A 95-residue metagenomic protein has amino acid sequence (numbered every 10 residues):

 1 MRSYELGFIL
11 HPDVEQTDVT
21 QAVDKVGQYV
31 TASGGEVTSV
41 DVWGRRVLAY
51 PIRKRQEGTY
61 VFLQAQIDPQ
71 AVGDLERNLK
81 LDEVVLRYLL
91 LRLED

Functional and structural regions predicted by a protein language model:
R2-D95: Structured, basic alpha/beta domains of bacterial-type, RNA-associated proteins
